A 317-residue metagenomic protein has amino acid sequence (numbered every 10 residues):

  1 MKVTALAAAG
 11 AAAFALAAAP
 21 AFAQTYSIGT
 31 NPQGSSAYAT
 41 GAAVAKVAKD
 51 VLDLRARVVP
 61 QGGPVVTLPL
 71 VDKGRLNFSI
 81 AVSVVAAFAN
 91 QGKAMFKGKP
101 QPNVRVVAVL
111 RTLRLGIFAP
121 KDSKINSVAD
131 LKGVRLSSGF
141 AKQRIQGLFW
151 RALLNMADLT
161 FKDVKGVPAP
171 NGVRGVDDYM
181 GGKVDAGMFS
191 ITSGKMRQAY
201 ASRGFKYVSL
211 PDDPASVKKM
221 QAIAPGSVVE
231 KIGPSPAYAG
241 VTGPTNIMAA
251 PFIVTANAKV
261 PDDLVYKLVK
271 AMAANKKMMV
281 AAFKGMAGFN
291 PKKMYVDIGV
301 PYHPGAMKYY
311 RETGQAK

Functional and structural regions predicted by a protein language model:
M1-G10: Bacterial N-terminal signal peptides that target proteins for export
F14-A23: Sec/Tat signal peptide C-region and signal peptidase I cleavage site
Q24-A89, K97: N-terminal (or domain-start) structured segment
T25-D50, R55-R57, L113-D177, G181 (+4 more regions): Bilobed "Venus flytrap"/periplasmic-binding protein-like clamshell domains and structurally analogous long
D53, G63-V66, K73, Q101-P102 (+4 more regions): Extracytoplasmic
S83-V85, K93-M95, P102, T160-K162 (+3 more regions): Pocket-lining segment of extracytoplasmic ligand-binding domains
G133-A152, A224-G288, K292-I298: Ligand-binding clefts/hinges and TM-proximal coupling segments of bilobed small-molecule sensing domains
G181-K183, I191-D212, K219-Q221, V260-K317: An extracytoplasmic/periplasmic, membrane-proximal ligand-sensing/linker region
